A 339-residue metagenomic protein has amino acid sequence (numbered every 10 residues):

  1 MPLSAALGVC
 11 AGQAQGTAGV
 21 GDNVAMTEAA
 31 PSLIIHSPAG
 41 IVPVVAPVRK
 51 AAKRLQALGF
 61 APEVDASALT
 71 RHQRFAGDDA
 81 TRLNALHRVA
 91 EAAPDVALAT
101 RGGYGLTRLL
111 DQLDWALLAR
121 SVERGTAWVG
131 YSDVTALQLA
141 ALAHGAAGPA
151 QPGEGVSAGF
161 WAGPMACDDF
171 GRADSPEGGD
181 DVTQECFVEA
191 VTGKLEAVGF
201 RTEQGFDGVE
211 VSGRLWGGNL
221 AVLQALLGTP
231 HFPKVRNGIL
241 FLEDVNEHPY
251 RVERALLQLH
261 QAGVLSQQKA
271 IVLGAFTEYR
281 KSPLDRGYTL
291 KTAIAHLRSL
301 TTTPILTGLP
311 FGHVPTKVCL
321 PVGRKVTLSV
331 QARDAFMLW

Functional and structural regions predicted by a protein language model:
V24-A92: ATP/NTP phosphate-donor binding region
S67-E123: N-terminal small/polar loop signature for handling phosphorylated ligands or for N-terminal nucleophile
W115-A140, Q151-M165, L300, P304: Short, acidic/small-residue loops that bind anionic groups at enzyme active sites
T135-A147, V314-P321: Glycine-rich, charge-decorated loop segments at or immediately adjacent to ligand/cofactor-binding or catalytic sites
A158-V222: Conserved anion/nucleotide-ligand pocket segment
H231-R286: Internal helical hairpin/lid segments
A275-W339: ATP/nucleoside-binding phosphotransfer catalytic cores, i.e., glycine-rich phosphate-binding loops
